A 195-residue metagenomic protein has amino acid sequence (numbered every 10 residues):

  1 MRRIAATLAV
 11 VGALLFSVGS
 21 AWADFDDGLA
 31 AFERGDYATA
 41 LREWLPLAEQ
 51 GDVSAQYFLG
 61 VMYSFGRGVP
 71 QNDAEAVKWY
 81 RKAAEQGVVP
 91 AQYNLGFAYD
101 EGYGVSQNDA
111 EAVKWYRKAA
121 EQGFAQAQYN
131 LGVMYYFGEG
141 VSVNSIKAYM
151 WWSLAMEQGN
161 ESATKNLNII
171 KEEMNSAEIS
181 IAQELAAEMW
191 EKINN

Functional and structural regions predicted by a protein language model:
M1-L8: Bacterial N-terminal signal peptides that target proteins for export
S17-V18: N-terminal signal peptide c-region/cleavage motif recognized by signal peptidases
D24-A31, E43-L47, F58-F65, N94-E101 (+2 more regions): Hydrophobic face of amphipathic alpha-helices that form TPR/SEL1-like repeat modules and related alpha-solenoid
D27, N160-N195: Terminal, low-structured helical/coil segments at or just beyond the last alpha-helical repeat
G35-D36, E49-D52, F65-R67, N72 (+7 more regions): Short helix-capping/linker turns of helical repeat alpha-solenoids
